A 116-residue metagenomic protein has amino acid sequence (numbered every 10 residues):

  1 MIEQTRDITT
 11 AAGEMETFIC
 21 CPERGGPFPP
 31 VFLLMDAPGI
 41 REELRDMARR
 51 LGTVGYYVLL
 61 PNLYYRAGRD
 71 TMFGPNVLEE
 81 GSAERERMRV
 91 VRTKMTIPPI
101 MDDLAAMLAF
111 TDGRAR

Functional and structural regions predicted by a protein language model:
M1-R116: N-terminal cap/leader regions of alpha/beta-hydrolase-fold enzymes, predominantly small-molecule hydrolases
